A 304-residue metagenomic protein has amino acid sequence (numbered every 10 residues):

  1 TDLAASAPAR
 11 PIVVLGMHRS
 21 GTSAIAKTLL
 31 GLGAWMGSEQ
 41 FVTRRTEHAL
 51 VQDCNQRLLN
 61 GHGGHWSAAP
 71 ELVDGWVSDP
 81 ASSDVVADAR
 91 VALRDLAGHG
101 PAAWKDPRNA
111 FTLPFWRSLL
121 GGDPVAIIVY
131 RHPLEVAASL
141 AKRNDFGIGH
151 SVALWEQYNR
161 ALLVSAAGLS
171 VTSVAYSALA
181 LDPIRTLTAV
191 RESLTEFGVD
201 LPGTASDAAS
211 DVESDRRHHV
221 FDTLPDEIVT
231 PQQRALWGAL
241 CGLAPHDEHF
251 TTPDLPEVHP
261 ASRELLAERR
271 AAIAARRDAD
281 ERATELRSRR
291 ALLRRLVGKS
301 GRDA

Functional and structural regions predicted by a protein language model:
T1-P8, D84, L163, E192-A304: PAPS-dependent sulfotransferases, especially Golgi type II membrane carbohydrate sulfotransferases
T1-V86, S288: PAPS-dependent sulfotransferase catalytic core
S20-A24, T112, D278: Conserved alpha-helical elements of sugar-nucleotide-dependent glycosyltransferases
G31, M36, E135, L181 (+1 more regions): Active-site micro-motifs of SAM-dependent methyltransferase domains
T43-R45, L181, A209: Positions that flank functional sites
R57, G61, G75, D88 (+8 more regions): Residues that form generic nucleotide/phosphate-binding pockets
G61-H65, G147-L154, L224-T230: A polyampholytic, Gly/Pro-enriched intrinsically disordered region
R90-P202: PAPS-dependent sulfotransferase catalytic domain
